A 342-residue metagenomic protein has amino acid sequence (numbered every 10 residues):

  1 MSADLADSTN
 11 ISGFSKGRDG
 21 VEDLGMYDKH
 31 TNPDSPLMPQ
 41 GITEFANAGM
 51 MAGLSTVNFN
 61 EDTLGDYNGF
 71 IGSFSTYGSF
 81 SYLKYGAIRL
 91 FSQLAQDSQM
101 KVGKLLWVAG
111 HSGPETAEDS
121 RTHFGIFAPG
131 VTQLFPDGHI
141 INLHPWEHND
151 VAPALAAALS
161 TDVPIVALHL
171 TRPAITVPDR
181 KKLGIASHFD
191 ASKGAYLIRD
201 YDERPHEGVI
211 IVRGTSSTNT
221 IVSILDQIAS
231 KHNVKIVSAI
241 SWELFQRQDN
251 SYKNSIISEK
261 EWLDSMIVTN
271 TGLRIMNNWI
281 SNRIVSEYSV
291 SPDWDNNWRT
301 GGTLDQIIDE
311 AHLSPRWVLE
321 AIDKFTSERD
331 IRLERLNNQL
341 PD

Functional and structural regions predicted by a protein language model:
M1-V177, A186-H188, D249, S255-E259 (+1 more regions): Thiamine diphosphate
G103-L105, A109-F127, D137, N142 (+2 more regions): Thiamine diphosphate
